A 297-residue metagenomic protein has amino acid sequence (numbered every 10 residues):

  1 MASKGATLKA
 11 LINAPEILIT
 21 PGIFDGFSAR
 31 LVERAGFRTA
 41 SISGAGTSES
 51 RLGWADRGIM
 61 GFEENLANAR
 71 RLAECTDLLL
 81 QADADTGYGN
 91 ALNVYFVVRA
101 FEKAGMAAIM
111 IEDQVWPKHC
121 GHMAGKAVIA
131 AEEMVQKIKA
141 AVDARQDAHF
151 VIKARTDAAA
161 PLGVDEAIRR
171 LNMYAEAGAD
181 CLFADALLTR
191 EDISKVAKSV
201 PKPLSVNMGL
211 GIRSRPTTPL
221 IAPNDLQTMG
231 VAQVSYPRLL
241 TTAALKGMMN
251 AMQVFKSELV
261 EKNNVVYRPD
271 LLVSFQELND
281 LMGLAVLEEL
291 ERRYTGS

Functional and structural regions predicted by a protein language model:
A2, T241, L245-S297: Extended, intrinsically disordered, low-complexity segments
A2-Y236, L290-S297: Alpha/beta enzyme core
